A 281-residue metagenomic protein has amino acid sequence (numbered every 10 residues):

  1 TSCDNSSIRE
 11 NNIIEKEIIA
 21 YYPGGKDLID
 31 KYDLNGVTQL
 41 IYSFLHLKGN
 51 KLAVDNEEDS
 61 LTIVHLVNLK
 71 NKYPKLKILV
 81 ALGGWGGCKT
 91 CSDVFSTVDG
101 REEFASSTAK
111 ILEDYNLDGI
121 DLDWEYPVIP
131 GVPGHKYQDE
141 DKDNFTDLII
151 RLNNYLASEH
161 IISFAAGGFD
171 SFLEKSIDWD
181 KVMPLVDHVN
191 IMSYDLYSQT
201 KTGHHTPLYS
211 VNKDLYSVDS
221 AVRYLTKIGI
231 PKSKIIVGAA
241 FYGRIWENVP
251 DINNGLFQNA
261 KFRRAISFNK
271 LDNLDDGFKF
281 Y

Functional and structural regions predicted by a protein language model:
T1-S2: C-terminal motif of bacterial Sec signal peptides marking the signal peptidase cleavage site
R9-L112, N212: Glycan-recognition patch characteristic of GH18 chitinases/ENGases and related GlcNAc/peptidoglycan-binding proteins
N12-A20, Y73-L79, Y155-D170, I235: Short beta-strand/loop segments at the ligand-binding rim of alpha/beta enzyme cores
G24-L28, L45-G49, G84-K89, E125-G131 (+4 more regions): Solvent-exposed loop/turn segments at secondary-structure junctions within structured extracellular/periplasmic domains
L40, V80, L122, L152 (+2 more regions): Conserved, mostly hydrophobic/aromatic
S60-L61, C91-M183, T200-V211: Active-site cleft segment of glycoside hydrolase catalytic domains centered on the general acid/base Glu
I63-L79, G83, F145-S163, V222 (+1 more regions): Surface-exposed amphipathic alpha-helices with a cationic face
L82, A239-Y281: Glycan-binding loop/region signatures in secreted carbohydrate-active enzymes
